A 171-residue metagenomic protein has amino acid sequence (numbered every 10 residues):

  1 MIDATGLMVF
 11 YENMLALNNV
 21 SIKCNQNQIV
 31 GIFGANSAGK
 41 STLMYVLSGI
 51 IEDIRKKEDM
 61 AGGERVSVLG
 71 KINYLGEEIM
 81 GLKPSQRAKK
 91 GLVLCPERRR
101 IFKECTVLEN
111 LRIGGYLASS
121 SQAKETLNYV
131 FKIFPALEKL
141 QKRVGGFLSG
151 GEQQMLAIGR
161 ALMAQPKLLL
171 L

Functional and structural regions predicted by a protein language model:
E12, I51-K57, C105-E125, I133-P135: ABC-type ATPase nucleotide-binding domains, specifically the catalytic core motifs of the NBD
F33-A35: The feature captures the beta-strand-to-loop junction immediately N-terminal to the Walker
S48: Helix-to-loop junction immediately C-terminal to a conserved catalytic motif
M60-Q86: ABC ATPase NBD Q-loop/coupling interface
C105, F147-L148, L162: ABC ATPase signature
V144-L148, E152: Conserved ABC ATPase signature
M163-K167: A short, proline-enriched helix->beta-strand linker immediately N-terminal to the Walker B motif in ABC-type P-loop
